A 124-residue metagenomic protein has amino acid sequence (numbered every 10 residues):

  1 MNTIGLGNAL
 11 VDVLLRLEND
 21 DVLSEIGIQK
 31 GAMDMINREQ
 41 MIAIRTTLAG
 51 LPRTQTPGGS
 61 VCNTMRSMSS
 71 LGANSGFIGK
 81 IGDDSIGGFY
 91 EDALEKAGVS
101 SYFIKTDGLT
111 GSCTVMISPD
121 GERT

Functional and structural regions predicted by a protein language model:
M1-I78: Glycine-rich phosphate/adenosyl-contacting loop at the front of the ribokinase-like
D34-Q55, S69-T124: Conserved N-terminal subdomain of the carbohydrate kinase-like
